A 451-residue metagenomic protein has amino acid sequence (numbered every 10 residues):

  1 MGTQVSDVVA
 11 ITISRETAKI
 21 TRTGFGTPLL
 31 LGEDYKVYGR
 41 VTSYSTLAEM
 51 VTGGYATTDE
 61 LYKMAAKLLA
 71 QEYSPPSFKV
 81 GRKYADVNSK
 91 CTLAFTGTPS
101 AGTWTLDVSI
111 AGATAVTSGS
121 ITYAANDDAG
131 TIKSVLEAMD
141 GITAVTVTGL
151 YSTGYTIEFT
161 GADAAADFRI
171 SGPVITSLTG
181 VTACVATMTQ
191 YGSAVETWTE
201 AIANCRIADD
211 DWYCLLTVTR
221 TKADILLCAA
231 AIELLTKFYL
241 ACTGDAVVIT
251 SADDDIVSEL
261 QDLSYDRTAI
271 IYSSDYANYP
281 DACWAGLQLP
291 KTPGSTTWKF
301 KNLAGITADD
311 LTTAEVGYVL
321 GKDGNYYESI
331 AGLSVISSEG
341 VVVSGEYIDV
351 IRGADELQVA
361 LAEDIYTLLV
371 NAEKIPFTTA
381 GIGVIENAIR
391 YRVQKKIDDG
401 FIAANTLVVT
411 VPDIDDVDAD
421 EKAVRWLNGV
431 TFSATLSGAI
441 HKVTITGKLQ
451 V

Functional and structural regions predicted by a protein language model:
M1-G26, Y35-K36, V41-Y276, T410-I414: Polar low-complexity, Ser/Thr/Gly/Ala/Asp/Asn-rich disordered segments used for subunit assembly and tip/surface
M1-T58, E72, P76, E137 (+1 more regions): Structured, hydrophobic secondary-structure cores that serve as assembly/anchoring elements
P28, G32, G102, A285-L287: Glycine-centered structural positions embedded in regular secondary structure
T176-G192, T307-A314, L320-G321, T406-A419 (+1 more regions): Hydrophobic transmembrane alpha-helix bundles
I202-N371, R392-K395, V408-I414: A glycine- and small-residue-enriched flexible loop/hinge signal that marks low-structured segments
